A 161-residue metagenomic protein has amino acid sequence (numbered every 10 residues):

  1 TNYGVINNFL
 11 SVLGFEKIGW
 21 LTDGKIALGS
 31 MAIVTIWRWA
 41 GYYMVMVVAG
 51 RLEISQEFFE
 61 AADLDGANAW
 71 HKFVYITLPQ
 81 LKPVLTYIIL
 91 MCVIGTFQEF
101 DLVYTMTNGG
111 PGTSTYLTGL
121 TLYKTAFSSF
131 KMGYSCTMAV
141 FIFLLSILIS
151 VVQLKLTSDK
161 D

Functional and structural regions predicted by a protein language model:
T1-I36, D101-Y116: Membrane-interfacial helix termini and adjacent extracytoplasmic/periplasmic loops of multi-pass transporters
N2, A40-V47, V84-G109: Non-cytoplasmic
I33, T86, L90, F141-I149: Lipid-exposed faces of alpha-helical membrane segments in multi-pass integral membrane proteins
T35-I36, E53, Q80, C92 (+1 more regions): Residue-level recognition of pore/gate-forming positions within transmembrane alpha-helices of multi-pass
V45-L85, S158-D161: Intracellular coupling helices
V48-Q56, G133-D161: C-terminal transmembrane helix and the adjacent membrane-cytosol boundary/short C-terminal tail of inner/organellar
G95-I147: Interhelical loop and adjacent transmembrane-helix boundary motif in polytopic membrane transport permeases
